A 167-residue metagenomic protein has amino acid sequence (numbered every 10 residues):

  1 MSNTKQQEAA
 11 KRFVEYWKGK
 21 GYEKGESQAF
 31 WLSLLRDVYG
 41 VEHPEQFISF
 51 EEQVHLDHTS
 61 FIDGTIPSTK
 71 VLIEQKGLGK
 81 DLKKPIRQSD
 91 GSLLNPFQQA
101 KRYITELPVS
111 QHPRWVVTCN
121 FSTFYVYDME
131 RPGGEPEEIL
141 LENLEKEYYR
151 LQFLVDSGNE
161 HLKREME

Functional and structural regions predicted by a protein language model:
M1-I48, L56: Charged, often low-complexity linker/regulatory segments
M1-Y16, L56-I62, T69-V71, Q75-K101 (+1 more regions): Short, basic/polar, glycine-containing "phosphate-handling" surface segments that engage DNA
E42-P44, I66, S110: Short, structurally constrained coil/turn elements that cap an alpha-helix or connect an alpha-helix to the following
